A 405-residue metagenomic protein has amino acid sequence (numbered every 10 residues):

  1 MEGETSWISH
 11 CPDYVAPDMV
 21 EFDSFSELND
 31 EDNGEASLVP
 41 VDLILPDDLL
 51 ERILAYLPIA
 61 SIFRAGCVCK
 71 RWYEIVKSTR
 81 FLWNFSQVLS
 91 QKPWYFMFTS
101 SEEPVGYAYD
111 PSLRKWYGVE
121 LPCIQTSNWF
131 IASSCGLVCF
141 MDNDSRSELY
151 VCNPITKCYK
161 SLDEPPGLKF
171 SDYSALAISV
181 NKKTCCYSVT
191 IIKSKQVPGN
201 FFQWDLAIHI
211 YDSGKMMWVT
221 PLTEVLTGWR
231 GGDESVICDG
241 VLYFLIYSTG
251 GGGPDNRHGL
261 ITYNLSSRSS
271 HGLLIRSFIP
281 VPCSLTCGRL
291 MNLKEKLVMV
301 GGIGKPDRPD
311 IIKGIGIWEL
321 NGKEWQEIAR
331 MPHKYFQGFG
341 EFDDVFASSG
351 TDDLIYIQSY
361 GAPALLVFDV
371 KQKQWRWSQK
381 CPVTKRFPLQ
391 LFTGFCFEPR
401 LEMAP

Functional and structural regions predicted by a protein language model:
M1-P405: Short, conserved recognition motifs on repeat-domain binding surfaces
